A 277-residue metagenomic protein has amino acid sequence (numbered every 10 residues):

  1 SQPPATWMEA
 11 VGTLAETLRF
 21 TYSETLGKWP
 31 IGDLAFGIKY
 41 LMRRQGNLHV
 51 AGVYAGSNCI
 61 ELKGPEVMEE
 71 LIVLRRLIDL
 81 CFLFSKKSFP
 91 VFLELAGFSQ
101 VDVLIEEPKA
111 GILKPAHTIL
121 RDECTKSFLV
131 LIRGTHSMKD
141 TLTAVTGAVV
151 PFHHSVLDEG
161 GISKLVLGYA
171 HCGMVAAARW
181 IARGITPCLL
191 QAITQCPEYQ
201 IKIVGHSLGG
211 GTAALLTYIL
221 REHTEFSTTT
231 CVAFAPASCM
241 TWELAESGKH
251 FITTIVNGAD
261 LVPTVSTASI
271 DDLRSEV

Functional and structural regions predicted by a protein language model:
S1-V204, L208-V277: Non-catalytic, mobile gating and regulatory segments of ester bond hydrolases
